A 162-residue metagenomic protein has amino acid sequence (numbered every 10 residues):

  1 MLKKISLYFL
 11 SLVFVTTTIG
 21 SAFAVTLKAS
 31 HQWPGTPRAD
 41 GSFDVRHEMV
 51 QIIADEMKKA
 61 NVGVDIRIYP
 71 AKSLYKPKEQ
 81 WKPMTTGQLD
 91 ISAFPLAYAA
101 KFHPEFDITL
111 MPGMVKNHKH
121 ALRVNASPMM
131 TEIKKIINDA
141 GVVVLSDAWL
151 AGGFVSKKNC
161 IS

Functional and structural regions predicted by a protein language model:
M1-F9: Bacterial N-terminal signal peptides that target proteins for export
T17-A24: Sec/Tat signal peptide C-region and signal peptidase I cleavage site
K28-V50, A71-Y75: Extracytoplasmic "Venus flytrap"
Q51-D55, G63, T85, D90 (+1 more regions): Contiguous mixed-secondary-structure segments that line small-molecule binding/active-site clefts of soluble domains
N61-R67: A generic structural motif
R67-K82: Short helix-initiation/N-cap motifs at beta->coil->alpha
